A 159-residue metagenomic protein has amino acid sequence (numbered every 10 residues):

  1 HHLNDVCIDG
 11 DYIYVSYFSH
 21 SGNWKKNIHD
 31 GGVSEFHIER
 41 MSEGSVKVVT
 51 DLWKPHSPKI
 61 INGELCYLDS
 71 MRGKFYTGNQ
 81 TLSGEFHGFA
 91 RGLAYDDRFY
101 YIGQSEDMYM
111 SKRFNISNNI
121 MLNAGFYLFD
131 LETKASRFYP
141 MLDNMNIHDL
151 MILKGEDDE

Functional and structural regions predicted by a protein language model:
H1-D9, V48-G63, H87-D97, M145-K154: Beta-rich, blade/repeat-based domains predominating in secreted/periplasmic proteins but also intracellular
H1-I38, P55: Loop-centered beta-sheet repeat module
V15-D30, G103-L122: Short, conserved, GDST-rich strand-edge loop motifs in beta-rich repeat architectures
I28-M41, N115-T133: Beta-propeller blade signature
E43-T50, N79-G84, A135-P140: A short beta-strand motif characteristic of beta-propeller blades
D69-D96: A beta-strand-loop signature enriched in Asp, Gly, Thr, and Trp that corresponds to the sialidase/neuraminidase Asp-box
M121-E159: Blade-level signature of beta-propeller repeat domains, shared across WD40, Kelch, NHL, RCC1 and BNR/Asp-box propellers
